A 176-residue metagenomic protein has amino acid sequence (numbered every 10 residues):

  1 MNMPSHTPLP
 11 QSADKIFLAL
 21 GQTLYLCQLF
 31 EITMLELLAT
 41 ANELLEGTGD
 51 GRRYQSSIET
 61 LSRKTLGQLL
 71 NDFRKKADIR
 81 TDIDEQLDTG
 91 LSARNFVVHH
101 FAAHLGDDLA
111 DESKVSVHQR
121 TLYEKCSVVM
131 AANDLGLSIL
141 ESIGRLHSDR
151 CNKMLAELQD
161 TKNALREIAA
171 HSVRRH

Functional and structural regions predicted by a protein language model:
M1-G67, T81-D82, D88-S92, F96-H99 (+1 more regions): Amphipathic alpha-helical interface elements
N2, L9-S12, I16, K76 (+4 more regions): Amphipathic alpha-helical coiled-coil segments and their boundaries
H6, H99-H100, H104, H118 (+3 more regions): Histidine (H) residue identity feature
T60-I79, K114-S127: Short, glycine/alanine-rich amphipathic alpha-helical segment that often forms an alpha-turn-alpha hairpin
L69-D72, G90, I168: Low-complexity, intrinsically disordered/propeptide-like segments
R74, S127-M130, L137, L155 (+1 more regions): Residue-level detector of alpha-helical secondary structure
D82-I139: Charge-enriched, short contiguous segments at helix-coil
R145-H176: Hydrophobic secondary-structure block in the mid-to-C-terminal portion of proteins
